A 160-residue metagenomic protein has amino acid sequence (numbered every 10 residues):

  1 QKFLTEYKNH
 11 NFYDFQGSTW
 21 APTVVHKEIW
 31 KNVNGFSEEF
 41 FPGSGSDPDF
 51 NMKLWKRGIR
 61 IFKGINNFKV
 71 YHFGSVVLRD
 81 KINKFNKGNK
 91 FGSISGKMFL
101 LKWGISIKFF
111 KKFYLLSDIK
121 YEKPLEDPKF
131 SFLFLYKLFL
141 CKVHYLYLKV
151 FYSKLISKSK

Functional and structural regions predicted by a protein language model:
Q1-E6, F40: Conserved donor NDP-sugar-binding/catalytic core segment of glycosyltransferases
L4-E28, N32, K84-K87: A recurrent flexible, glycine/aromatic-enriched loop bordering the glycosyltransferase active site that acts as
G17-N34, F40-F68: A short, conserved alpha-helix in the catalytic core of glycosyltransferases
F41, K63-N86, M98: Active-site donor/metal-binding and catalytic loop motifs of nucleotide-sugar-dependent glycosylation enzymes
S46, K87-F91, S95: Soluble or luminal CAZymes and related metallo-dependent hydrolases
N51-M52, G96-L100: Non-transmembrane alpha-helical segments in soluble domains of secreted/periplasmic/extracellular proteins
G88-F91, L101, F109-K160: Non-catalytic, C-terminal membrane-associated alpha-helical segments of glycosyltransferases
